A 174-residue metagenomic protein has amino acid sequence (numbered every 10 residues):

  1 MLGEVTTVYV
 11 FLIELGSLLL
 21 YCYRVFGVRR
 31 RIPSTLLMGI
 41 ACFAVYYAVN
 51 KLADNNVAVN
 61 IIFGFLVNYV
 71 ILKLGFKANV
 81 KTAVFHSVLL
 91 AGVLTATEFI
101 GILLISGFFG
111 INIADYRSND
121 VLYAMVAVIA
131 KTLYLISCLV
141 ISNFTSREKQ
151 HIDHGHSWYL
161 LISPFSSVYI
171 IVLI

Functional and structural regions predicted by a protein language model:
M1-E14, A124-A127: Hydrophobic transmembrane alpha-helical segments in integral membrane proteins
E4-V8, G39, N55: Intrinsically disordered, low-complexity linear regions
V10, L15-L19, G39-F43: Primarily extracytoplasmic/secreted proteins and surface-exposed domains characterized by disulfide-bonded cysteine
G16-P33, N50-L173: Juxtamembrane segments at transmembrane-helix boundaries in multi-pass signal-transduction membrane proteins
L36-A44, A48, V140: Alpha-helical hydrophobic membrane-insertion segments
